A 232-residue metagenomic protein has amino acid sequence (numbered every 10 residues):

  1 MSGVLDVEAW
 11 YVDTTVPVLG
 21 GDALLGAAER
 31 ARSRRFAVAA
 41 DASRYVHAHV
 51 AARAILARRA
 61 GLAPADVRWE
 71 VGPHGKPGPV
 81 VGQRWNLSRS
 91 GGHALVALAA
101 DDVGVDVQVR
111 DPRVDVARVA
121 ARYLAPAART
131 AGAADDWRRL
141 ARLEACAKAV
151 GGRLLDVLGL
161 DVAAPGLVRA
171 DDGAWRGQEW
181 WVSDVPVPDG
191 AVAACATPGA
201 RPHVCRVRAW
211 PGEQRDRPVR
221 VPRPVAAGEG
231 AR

Functional and structural regions predicted by a protein language model:
M1-R232: Core catalytic alpha/beta fold that binds nucleotide/phospho-ligands
